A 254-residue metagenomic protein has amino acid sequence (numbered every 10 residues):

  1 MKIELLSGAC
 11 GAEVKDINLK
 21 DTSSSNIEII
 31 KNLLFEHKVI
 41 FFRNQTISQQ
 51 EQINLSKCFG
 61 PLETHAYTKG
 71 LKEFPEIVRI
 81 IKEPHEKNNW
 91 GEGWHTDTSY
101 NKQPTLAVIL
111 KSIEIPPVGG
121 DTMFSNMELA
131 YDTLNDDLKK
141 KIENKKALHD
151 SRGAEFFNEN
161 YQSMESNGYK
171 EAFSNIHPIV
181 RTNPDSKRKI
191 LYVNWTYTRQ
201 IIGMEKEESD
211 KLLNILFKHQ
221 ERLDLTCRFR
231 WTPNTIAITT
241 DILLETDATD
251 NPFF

Functional and structural regions predicted by a protein language model:
K2-I236, I242-F254: Non-heme Fe(II) oxygenase catalytic core, chiefly the N-lobe of the double-stranded beta-helix
